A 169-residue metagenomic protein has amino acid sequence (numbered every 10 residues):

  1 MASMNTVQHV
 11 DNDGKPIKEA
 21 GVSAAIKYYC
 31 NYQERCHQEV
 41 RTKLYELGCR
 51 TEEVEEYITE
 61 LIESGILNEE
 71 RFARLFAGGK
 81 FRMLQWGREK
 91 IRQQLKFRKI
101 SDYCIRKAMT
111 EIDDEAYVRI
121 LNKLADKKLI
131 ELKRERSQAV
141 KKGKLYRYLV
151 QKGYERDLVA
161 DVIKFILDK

Functional and structural regions predicted by a protein language model:
M1-K169: An alpha-helical, amphipathic repeat domain used for nucleic-acid recognition, typified by the mTERF helical solenoid
